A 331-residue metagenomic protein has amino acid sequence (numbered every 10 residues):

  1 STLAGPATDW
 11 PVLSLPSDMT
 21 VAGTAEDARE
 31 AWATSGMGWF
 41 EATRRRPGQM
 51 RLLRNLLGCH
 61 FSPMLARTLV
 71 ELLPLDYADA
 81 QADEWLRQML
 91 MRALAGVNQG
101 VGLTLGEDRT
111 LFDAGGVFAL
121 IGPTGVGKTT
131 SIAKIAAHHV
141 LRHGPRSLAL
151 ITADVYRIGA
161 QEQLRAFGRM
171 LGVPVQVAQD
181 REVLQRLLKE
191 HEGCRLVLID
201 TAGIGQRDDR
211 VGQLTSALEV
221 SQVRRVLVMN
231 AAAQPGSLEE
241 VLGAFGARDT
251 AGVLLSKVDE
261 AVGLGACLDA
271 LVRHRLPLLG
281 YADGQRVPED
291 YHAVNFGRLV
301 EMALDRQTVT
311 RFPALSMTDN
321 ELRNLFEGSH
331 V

Functional and structural regions predicted by a protein language model:
S1-G102, G106, T310-V331: Non-catalytic terminal/linker segments enriched in charged/polar, low-complexity residues
L52, L56, L271-V331: NTP-binding/hydrolysis catalytic cores, primarily Walker-type P-loop NTPases
D113-F118: Pre-Walker A (Motif I) flank of P-loop NTPase domains
I121-V126, H143, L148-G159, A166-Q213 (+1 more regions): Switch II (G3) loop of P-loop NTPases
G122-T124, I151-V155, T201-A202, V228-A232 (+2 more regions): G-domain G4 guanine-recognition motif of GTPases
S131, I135, Q163: Hydrophobic positions on the alpha1 helix immediately C-terminal to the Walker A/P-loop
A133, F167-R169, L184-E192, D208-L276: Conserved C-terminal guanine-recognition region of P-loop GTPase G domains, centered on the G4
A137-R142: Walker A/P-loop NTP-binding motif
